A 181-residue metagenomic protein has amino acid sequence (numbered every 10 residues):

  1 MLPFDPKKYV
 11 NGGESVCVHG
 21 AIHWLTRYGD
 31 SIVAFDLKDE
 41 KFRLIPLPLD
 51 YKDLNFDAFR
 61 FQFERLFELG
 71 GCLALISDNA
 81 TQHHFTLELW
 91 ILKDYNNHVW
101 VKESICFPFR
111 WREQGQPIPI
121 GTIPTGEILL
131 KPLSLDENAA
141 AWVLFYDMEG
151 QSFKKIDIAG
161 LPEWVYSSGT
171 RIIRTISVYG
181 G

Functional and structural regions predicted by a protein language model:
M1-G181: Short, conserved recognition motifs on repeat-domain binding surfaces
